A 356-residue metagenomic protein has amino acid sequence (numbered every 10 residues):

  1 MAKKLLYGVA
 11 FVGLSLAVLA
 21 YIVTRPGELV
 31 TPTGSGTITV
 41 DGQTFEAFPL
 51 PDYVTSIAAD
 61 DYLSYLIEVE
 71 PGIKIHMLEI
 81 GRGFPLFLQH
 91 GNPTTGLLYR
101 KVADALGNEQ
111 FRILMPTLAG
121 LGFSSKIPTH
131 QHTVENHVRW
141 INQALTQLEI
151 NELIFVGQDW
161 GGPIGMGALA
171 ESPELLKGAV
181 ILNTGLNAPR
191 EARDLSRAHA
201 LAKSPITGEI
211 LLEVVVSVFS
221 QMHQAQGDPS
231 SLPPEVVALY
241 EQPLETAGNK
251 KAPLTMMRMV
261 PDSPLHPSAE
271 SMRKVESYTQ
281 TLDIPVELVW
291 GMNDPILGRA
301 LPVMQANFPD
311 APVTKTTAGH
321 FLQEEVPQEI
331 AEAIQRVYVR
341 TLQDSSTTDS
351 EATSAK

Functional and structural regions predicted by a protein language model:
M1-L14: N-terminal Sec-pathway targeting helices
L16-S64, P71, I75, L98 (+5 more regions): Flexible "cap/lid" subdomain of the alpha/beta-hydrolase fold that forms the substrate-access gate
E70, I80-R82, T316: A short, compositionally biased micro-patch
L78-F123: Conserved HGGG/HGGXW glycine-rich cap/lid loop of the alpha/beta-hydrolase fold
Q89-H90, V289, A318-G319: Short hydrophobic "strand-cap" motifs at the C-terminus of beta-strands
G319-A331: Catalytic histidine-centered segment of alpha/beta-hydrolase-like enzymes
A331-A333, V337: C-terminal-most transmembrane helix of multi-pass membrane proteins
T341-K356: Alpha/beta-hydrolase-fold serine-hydrolase catalytic core, especially in secreted/extracellular enzymes
